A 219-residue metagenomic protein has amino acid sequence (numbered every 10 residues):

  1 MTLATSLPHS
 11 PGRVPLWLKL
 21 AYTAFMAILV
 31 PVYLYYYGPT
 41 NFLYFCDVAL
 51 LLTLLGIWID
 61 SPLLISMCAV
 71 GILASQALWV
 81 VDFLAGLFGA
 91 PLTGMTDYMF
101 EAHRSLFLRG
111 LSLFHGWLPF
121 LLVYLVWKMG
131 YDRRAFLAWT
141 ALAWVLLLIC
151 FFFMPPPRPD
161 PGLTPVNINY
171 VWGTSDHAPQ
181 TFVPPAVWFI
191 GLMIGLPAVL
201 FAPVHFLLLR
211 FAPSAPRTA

Functional and structural regions predicted by a protein language model:
A4-A21: N-terminal membrane topogenic signal
V30-T40: Short, hydrophobic transmembrane alpha-helix segments
F42-L55, S112-L118, G195: Membrane-embedded alpha-helical segments of multi-pass membrane proteins, especially the transmembrane helices
F45, A49-Y98: Hydrophobic/aromatic-rich structural module bridging two neighboring secondary-structure elements via a short loop
V70-W79, L137-P159: Hydrophobic alpha-helical membrane-insertion segments
Y98-G110, P179-F189: Short aromatic-rich membrane-water interface segments that cap or initiate transmembrane helices in multi-pass membrane
S112, G116-F136: Alpha-helical transmembrane segments in multipass membrane proteins, preferentially the mid-helix core
R158-L200: Membrane-interface transmembrane-helix boundary segments in multi-pass integral membrane proteins
